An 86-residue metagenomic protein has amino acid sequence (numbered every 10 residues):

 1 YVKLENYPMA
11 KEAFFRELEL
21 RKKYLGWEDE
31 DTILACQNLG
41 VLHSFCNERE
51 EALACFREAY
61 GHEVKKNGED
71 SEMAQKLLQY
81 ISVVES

Functional and structural regions predicted by a protein language model:
Y1-S86: Intrinsic-disorder-linked linear interaction elements in eukaryotic regulatory proteins
